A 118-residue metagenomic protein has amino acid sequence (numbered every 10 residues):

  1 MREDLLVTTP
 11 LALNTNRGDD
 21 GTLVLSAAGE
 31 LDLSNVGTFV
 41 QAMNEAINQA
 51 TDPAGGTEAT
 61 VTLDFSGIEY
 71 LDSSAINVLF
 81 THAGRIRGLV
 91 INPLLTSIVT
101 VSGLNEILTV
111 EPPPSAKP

Functional and structural regions predicted by a protein language model:
M1-Y70, S74-P118: STAS-like cytosolic regulatory interaction modules
